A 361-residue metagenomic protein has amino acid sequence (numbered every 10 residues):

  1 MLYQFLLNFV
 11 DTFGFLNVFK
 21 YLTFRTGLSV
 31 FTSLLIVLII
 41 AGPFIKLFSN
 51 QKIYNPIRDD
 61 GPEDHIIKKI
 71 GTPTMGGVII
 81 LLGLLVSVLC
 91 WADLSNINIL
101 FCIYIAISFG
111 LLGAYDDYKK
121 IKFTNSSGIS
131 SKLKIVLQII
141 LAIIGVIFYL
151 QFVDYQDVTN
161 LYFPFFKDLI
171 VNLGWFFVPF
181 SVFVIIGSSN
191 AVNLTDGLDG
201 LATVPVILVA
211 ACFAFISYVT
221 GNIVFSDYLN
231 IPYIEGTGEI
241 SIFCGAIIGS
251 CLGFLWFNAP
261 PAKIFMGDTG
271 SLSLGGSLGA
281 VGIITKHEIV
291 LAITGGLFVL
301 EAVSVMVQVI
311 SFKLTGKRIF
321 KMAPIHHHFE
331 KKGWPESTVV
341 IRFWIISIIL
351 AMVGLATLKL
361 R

Functional and structural regions predicted by a protein language model:
L2-I45, L85-L111, G145, L150-Q151 (+4 more regions): Alpha-helical transmembrane segments
F48: Globin-like tetrapyrrole-binding proteins
K52, I57-T74, N98, A214 (+1 more regions): Alpha-helical transmembrane segments and immediately membrane-proximal extracytoplasmic
I57-T72, S126-K134, H326, K331: Juxtamembrane helix-capping/reentrant segments at transmembrane boundaries
K69-L81, L133-L141, E336-I346: Select subsegments of transmembrane alpha-helices in polytopic membrane proteins, especially boundary-proximal
I70, S95-I103, K122-L137: Membrane-interfacial loop-to-helix junctions in multi-pass inner-membrane proteins
K120-S130, F163-V171: Membrane interface segments of multi-pass transport proteins and intramembrane proteases
